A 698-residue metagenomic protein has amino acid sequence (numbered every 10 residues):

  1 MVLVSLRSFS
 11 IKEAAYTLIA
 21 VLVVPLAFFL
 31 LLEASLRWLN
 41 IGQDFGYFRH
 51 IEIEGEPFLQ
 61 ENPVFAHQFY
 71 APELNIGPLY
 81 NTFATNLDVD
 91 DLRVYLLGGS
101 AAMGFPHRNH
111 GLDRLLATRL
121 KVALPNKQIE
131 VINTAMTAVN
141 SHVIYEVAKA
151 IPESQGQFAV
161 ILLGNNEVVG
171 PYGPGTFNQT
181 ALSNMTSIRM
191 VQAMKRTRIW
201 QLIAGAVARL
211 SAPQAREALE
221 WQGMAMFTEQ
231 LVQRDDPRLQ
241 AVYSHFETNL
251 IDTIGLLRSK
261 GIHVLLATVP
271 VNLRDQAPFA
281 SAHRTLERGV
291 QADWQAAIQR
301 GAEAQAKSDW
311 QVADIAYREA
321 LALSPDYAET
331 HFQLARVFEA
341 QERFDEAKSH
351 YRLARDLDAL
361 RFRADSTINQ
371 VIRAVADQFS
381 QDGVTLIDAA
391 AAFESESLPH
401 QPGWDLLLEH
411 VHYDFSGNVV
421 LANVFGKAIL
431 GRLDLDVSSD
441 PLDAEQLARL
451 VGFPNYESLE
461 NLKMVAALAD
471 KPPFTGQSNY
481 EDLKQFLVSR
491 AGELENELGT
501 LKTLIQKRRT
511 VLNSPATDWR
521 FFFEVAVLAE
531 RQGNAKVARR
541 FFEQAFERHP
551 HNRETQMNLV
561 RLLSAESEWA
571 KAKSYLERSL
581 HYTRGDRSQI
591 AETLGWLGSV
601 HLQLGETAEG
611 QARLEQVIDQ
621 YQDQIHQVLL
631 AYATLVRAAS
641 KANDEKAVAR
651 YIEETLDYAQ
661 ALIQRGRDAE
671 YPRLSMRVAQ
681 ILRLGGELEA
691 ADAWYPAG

Functional and structural regions predicted by a protein language model:
G42-L124, E396: Membrane/wall-proximal cationic-aromatic binding patches
G156, P325-D326, A359, A516 (+6 more regions): Short coil turns that delineate tetratricopeptide repeat
G164-A374, A389-W404, K427, G431-E524: Serine-dependent acyl-ester chemistry module
T330, F521, T555, Q589 (+4 more regions): TPR alpha-solenoid repeat register
